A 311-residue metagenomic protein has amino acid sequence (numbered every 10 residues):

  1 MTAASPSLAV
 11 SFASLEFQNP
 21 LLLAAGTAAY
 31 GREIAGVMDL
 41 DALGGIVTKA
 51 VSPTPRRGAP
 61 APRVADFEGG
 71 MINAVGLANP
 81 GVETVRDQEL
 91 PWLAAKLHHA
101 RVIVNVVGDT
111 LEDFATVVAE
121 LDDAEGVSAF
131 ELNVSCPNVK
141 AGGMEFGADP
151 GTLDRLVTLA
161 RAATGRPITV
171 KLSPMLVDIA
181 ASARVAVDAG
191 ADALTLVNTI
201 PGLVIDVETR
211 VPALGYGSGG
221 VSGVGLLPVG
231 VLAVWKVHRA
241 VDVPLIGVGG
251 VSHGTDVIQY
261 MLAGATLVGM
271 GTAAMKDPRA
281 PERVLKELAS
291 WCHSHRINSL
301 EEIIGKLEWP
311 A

Functional and structural regions predicted by a protein language model:
M1-V102, V107-D109: N-terminal capping/small domains of soluble enzymes
V10-S11, L15, R86-L97, D122 (+5 more regions): Surface-exposed amphipathic alpha-helices with a cationic face
L21-A25, G44-T48, V102-V106, F130-L132 (+5 more regions): Hydrophobic faces of well-ordered beta-strands that scaffold small-molecule active sites in alpha/beta enzyme cores
T27-A28, N105-G108, L172-D178, L227 (+1 more regions): Glycine-rich beta-to-alpha transition loops that act as phosphate-gripper elements at the mouths of alpha/beta enzyme
R32-M38, E112-A124, L176-A189, R239-V241 (+1 more regions): Catalytic cores of alpha/beta
T48-P53, F130, V134-C136, A193-L203 (+2 more regions): Glycine-rich phosphate-binding active-site loops on the catalytic face of alpha/beta enzymes
G58-E68, I205-G219, M261, A273-N298: C-terminal helical cap(s) of enzyme catalytic domains, especially alpha/beta-barrels
M71, C136-G151, S182-R239, V243: Glycine/Thr-rich beta-alpha phosphate-binding loop at enzyme active sites
